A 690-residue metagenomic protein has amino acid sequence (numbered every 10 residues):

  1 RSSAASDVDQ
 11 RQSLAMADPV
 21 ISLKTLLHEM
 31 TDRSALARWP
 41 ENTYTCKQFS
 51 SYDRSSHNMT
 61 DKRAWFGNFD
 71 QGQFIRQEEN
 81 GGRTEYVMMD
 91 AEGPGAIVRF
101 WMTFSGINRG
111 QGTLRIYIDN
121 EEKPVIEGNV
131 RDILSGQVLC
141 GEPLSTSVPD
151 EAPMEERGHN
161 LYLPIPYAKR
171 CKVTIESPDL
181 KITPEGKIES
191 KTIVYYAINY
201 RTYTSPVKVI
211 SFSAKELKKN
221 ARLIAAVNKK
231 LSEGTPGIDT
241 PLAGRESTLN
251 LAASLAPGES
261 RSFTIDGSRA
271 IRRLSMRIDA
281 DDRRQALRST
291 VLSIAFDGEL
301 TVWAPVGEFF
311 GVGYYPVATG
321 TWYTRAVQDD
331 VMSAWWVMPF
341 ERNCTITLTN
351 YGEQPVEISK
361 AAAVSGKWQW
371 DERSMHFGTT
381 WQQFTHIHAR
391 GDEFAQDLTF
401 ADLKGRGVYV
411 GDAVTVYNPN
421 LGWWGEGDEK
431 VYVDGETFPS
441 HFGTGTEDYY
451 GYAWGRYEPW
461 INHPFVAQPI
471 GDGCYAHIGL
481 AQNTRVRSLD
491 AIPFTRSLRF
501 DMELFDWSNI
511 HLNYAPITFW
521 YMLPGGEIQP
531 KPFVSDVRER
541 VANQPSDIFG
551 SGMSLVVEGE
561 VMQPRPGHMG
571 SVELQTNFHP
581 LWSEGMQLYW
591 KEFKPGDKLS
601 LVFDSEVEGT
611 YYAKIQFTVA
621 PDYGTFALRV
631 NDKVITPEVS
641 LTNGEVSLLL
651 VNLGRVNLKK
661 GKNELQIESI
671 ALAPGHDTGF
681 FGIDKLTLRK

Functional and structural regions predicted by a protein language model:
S2-Q12: Short, small-residue-biased leader/transition segments that mark boundaries at the very start of proteins
A4-S6, S55, T347, K660 (+1 more regions): Intrinsic disorder/low-complexity signature
S6-D7, A17, P469, V561: Short stretches within intrinsically disordered, low-complexity N-terminal or propeptide regions
D7, R99, R273, G411 (+3 more regions): Extracellular/lumenal ectodomain signal focusing on beta-strand-rich modules and carbohydrate-recognition contexts
V8-D9, F519, I683-L686: Generic detector of short, aliphatic-rich beta-strand segments that form the cores of beta-sheets in diverse domain
Q10, R54, K62, Q71 (+17 more regions): Short linear motifs in intrinsically disordered/low-complexity regions
A17-D547: Beta-strand-centric surfaces of beta-sandwich/beta-rich domains
V537-K690: Extracytoplasmic
